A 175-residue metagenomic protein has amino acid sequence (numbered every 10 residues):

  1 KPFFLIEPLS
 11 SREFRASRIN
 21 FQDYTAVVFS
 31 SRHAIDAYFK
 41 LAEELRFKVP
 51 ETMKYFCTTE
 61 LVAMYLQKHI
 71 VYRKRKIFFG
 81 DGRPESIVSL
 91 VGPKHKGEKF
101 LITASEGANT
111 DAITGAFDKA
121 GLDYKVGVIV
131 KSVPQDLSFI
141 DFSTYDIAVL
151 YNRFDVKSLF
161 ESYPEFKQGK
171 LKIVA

Functional and structural regions predicted by a protein language model:
K1-A175: Signature of uroporphyrinogen-III synthase
